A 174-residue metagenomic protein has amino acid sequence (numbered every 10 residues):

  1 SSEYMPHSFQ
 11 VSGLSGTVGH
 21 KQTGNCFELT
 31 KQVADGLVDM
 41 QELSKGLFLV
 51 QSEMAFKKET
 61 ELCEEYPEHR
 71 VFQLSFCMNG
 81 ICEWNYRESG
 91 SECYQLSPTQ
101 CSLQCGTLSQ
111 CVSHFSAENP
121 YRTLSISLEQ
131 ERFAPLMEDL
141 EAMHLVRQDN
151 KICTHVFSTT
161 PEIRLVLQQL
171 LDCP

Functional and structural regions predicted by a protein language model:
S1-S12: Polar/acidic, low-complexity leader/linker segments enriched in S/T/G and N/D
G13-L14, C26-L29, E141-L145: Short amphipathic alpha-helical segments, especially helix-boundary/capping motifs
G16-R122: N-terminal functional module of multi-domain proteins
I81-P174: Alpha-helical bundle regulatory/interaction domains
